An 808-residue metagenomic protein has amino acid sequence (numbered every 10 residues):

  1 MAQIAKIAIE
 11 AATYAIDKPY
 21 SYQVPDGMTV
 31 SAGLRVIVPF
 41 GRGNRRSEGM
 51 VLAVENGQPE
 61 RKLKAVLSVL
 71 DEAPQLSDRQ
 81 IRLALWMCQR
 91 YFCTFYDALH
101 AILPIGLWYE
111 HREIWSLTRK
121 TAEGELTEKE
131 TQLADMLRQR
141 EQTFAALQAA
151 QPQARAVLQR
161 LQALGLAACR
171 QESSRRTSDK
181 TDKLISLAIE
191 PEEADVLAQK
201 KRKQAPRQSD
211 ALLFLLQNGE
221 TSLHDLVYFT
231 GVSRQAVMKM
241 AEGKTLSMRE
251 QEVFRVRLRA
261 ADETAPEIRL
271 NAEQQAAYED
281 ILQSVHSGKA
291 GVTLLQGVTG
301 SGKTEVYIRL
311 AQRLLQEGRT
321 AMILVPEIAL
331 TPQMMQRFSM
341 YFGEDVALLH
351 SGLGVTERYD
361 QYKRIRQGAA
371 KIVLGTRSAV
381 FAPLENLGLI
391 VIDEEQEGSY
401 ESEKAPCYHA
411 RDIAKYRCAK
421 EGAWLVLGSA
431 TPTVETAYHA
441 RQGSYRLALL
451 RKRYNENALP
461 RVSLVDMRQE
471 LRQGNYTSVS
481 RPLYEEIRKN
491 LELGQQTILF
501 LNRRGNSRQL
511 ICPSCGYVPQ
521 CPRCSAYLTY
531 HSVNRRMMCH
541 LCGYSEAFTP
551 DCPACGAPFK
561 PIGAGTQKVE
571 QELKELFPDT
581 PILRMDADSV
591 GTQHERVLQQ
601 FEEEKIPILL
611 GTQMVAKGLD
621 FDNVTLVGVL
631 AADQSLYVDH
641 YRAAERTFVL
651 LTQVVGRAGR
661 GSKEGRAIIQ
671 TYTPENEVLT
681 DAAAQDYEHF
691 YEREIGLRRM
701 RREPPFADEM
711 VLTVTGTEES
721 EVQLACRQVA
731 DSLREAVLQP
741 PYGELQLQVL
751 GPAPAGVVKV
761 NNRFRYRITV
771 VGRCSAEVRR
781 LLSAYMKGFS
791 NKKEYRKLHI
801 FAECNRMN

Functional and structural regions predicted by a protein language model:
M1-S429, R441-N457, Y742, A776-S783 (+1 more regions): Accessory, non-ATPase domains that flank or precede helicase/AAA+ motor cores in DNA-metabolism machines
Q3, K18, L34, Q495 (+6 more regions): Residues at beta-strand starts and edge strands
A167, L246, V346, L464 (+4 more regions): Generic structural signal for residues in well-ordered beta-strands
A265-N271, Q275, G288-Q723, R767-I768 (+1 more regions): Inter-lobe coupling/hinge segments of SF2-like helicase ATPases
S720-E735: Extracytoplasmic/periplasmic
A736-A755, R796-C804: Short beta-strand elements
G743-S775, L782-S783: C-terminal structured "cap/appendage" subdomains that terminate the fold
